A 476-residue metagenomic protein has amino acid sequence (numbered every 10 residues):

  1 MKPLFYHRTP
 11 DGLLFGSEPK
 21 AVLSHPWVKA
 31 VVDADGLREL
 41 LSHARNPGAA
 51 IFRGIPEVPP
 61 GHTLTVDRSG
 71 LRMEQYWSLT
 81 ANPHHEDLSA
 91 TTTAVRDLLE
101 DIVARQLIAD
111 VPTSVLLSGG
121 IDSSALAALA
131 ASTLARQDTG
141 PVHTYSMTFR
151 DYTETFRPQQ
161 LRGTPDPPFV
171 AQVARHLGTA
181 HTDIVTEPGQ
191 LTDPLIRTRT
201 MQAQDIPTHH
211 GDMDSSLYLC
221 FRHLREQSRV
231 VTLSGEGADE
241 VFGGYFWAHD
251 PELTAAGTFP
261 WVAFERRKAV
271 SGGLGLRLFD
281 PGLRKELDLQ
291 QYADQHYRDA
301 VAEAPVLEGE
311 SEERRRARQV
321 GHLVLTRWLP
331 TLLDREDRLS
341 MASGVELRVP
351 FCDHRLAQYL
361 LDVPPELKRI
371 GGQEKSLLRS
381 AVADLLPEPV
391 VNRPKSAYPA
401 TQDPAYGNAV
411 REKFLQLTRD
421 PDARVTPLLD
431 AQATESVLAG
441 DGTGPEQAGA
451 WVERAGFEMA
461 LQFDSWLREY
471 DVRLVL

Functional and structural regions predicted by a protein language model:
M1-G189, P194-A203, A383-D384, P389 (+4 more regions): Cysteine-centered catalytic environments shared across enzyme families
L23-W27, D33, R53-P60, G70-L71 (+2 more regions): Adenosyl-5′-phosphate
A34, S124, P167, H210-Y218 (+5 more regions): Conserved glycosyltransferase catalytic-site signature
H85-R96, I206-H210, R318-L323, E346: Short acidic-aromatic active-site loops that bind/stabilize oxyanions
A130-L134, H249, P364: Active-site catalytic pocket residues across diverse enzymes, especially alpha/beta-hydrolases
T179, I206, R229: Short glycine/serine/threonine/alanine-rich loop segments
P194, T198, H210-G211, L219-G282 (+1 more regions): Active-site adenylate/phosphate-handling loop in enzymes that bind or generate adenylated species
Q204-H210, W451, A460: Long, Lys/Arg- and hydrophobic-enriched amphipathic alpha-helices
